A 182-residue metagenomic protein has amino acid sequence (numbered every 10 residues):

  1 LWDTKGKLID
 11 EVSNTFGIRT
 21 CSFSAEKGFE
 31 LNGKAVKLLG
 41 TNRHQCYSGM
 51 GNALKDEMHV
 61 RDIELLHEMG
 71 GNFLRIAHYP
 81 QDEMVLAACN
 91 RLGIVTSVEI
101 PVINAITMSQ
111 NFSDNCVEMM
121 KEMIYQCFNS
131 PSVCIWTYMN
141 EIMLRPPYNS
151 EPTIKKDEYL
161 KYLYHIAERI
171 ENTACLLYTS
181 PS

Functional and structural regions predicted by a protein language model:
L1-D3: Internal, hydrophobic beta-strand segments that form the core of beta-sheet-rich folds
K5-A105, S109-R145: Active-site-adjacent substrate/metal-binding segments within catalytic domains of carbohydrate-active enzymes
G93-V95, T173-L176: Proline-centered loop/turn at the N-terminus of a beta-strand
T107, M139-A167: Active-site cleft segment of glycoside hydrolase catalytic domains centered on the general acid/base Glu
K121, K161-A174: Catalytic-core region of carbohydrate-active enzymes that cleave or remodel glycosidic bonds
Y178-S182: Conserved small/polar residues in nucleotide/adenosyl-binding loops
